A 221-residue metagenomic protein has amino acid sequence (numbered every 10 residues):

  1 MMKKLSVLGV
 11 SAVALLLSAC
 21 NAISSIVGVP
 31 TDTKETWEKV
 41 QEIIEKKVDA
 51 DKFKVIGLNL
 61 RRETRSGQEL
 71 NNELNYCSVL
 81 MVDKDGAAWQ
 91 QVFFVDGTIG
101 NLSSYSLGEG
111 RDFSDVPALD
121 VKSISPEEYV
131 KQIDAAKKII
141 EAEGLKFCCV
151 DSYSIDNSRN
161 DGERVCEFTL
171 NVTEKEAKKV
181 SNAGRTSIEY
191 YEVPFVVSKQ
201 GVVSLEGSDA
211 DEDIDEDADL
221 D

Functional and structural regions predicted by a protein language model:
M1-G9: Bacterial N-terminal signal peptides that target proteins for export
L16-A19: C-terminal motif of bacterial Sec signal peptides marking the signal peptidase cleavage site
N21-I23: Bacterial signal peptide processing site
V27-G28, K34-E38, E42-E69, L119 (+1 more regions): Short glycine-rich, low-complexity/disordered patches
K52-V92, I155-V193: Exposed beta-strand-loop-beta-strand "reactive/processing" segments of non-cytosolic proteins
A87-G110, K178-E216: A short, surface-exposed beta-strand/turn
L102-C149: Long, charged/polar, surface-exposed segments that mediate recognition or autoinhibition
D219-D221: Short, solvent-exposed mixed-charge patches
